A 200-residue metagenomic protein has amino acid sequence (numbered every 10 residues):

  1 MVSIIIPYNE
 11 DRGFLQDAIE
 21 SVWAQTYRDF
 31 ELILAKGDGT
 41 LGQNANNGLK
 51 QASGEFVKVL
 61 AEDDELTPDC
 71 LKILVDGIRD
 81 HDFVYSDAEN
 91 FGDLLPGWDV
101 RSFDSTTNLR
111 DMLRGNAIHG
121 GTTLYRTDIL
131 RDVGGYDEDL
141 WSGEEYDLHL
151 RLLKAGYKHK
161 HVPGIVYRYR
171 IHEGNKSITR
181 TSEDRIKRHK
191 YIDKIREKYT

Functional and structural regions predicted by a protein language model:
E20-D29: Short, acidic, metal-binding catalytic loop of nucleotide-sugar glycosyltransferases
D38-A52: Glycine-rich, basic loop-to-helix element that forms the pyrophosphate-binding segment of sugar-nucleotide handling
V57: Short aromatic/hydrophobic "clamp" motif used to bind/position activated sugar donors
D69-W98: Conserved donor NDP-sugar-binding/catalytic core segment of glycosyltransferases
D87, H159-V166: Catalytic beta-strand/loop signature of glycosyltransferases that borders the donor
T106-Y125: A recurrent flexible, glycine/aromatic-enriched loop bordering the glycosyltransferase active site that acts as
W141-L148: Acidic donor-binding loop at a coil-to-helix junction in glycosyltransferase catalytic cores that engages
I165, Y169-H172, I178-T200: Catalytic core of nucleotide-sugar-dependent glycosyltransferases
